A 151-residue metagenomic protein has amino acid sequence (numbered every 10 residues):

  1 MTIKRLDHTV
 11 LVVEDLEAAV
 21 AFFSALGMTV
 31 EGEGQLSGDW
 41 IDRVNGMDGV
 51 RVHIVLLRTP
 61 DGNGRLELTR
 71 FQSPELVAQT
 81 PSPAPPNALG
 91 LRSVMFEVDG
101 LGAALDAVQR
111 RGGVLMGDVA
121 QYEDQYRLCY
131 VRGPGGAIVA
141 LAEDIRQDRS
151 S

Functional and structural regions predicted by a protein language model:
T2, E33-Q35, H53-L56, G64-T69 (+3 more regions): Vicinal oxygen chelate
L6, L16, L101: Hydrophobic pocket-lining residues within nucleotide cofactor-binding pockets
L6-H8, L89-S93: Short, solvent-exposed beta-strand edge segments and adjacent coil->beta transition regions
V10-L11, F96: Residues that cap or flank secondary-structure elements
V12-N63, R110, C129, D148: Core segments of cupin and vicinal oxygen chelate
